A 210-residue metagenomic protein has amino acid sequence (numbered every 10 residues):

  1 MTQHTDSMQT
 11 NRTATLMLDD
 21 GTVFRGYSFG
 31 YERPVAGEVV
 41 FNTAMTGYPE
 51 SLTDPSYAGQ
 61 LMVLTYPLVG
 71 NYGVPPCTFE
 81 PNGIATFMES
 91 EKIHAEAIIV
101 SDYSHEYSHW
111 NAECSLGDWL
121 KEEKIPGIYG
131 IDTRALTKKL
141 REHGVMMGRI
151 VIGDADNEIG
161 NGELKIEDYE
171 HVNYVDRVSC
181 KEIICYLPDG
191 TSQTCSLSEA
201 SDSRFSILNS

Functional and structural regions predicted by a protein language model:
T2-R204, L208-N209: RNA-binding accessory domains that recognize and position tRNA/RNA substrates
